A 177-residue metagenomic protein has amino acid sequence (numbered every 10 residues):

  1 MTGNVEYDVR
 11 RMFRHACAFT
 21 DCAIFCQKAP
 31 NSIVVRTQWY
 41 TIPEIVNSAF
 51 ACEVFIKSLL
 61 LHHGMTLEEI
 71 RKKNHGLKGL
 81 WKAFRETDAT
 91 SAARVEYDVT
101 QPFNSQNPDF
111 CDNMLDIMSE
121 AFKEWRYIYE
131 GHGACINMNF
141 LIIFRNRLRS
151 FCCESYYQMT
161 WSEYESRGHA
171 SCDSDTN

Functional and structural regions predicted by a protein language model:
M1-F13, M65-N177: Long, charged low-complexity segments
M1-V46, L59-T66, G168-N177: Charged alpha-helical initiation segments
T20, I24, C52, R149-Y156: Structural signal for well-ordered, non-membrane alpha-helices
I42, C52, K123: Residue-level detector of short, conserved catalytic/binding motifs and their immediate flanks
S48-K57: Conserved beta-strand->loop/alpha-helix structural units within folded catalytic cores of enzymes with alpha/beta
